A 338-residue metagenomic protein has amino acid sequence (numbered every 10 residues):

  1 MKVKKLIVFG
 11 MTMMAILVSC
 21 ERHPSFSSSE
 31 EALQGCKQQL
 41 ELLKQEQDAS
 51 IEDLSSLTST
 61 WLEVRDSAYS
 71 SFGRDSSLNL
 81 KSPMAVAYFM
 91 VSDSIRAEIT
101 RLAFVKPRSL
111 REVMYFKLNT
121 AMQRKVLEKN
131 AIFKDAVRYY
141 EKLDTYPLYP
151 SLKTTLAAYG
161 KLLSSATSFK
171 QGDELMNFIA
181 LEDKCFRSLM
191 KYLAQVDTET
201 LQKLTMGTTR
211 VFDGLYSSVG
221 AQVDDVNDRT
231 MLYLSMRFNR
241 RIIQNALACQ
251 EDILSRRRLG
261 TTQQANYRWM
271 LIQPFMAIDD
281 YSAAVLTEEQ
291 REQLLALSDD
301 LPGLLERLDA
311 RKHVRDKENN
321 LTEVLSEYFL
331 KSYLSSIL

Functional and structural regions predicted by a protein language model:
M1-I7: Bacterial N-terminal signal peptides that target proteins for export
L17-S19: C-terminal motif of bacterial Sec signal peptides marking the signal peptidase cleavage site
E21-L33: Bacterial Sec signal peptide processing site at the extreme N-terminus
A32, D53, L57-L62, L148-L156 (+5 more regions): Short amphipathic alpha-helical heptad-repeat segments
K37-N79: Post-signal-peptide N-terminal segment of Sec-exported extracytoplasmic proteins
Q45-E52, S56, Y146, F169 (+5 more regions): Surface-exposed, polar/charged faces of alpha-helical domains in mature secreted/periplasmic/lumenal proteins
R111, N119, Q123-V126, E182-C249 (+1 more regions): C-terminal amphipathic alpha-helix
